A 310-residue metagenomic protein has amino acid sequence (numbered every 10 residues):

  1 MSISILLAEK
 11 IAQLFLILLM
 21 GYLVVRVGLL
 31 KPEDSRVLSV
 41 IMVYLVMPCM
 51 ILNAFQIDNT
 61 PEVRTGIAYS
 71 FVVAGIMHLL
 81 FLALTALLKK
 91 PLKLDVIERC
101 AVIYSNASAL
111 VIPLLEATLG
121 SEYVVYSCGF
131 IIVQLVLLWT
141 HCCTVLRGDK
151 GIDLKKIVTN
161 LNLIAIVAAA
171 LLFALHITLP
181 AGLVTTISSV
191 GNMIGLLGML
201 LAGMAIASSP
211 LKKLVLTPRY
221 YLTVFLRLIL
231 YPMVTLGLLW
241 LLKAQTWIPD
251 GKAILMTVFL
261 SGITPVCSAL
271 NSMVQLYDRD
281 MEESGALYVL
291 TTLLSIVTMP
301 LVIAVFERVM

Functional and structural regions predicted by a protein language model:
M1-M310: Alpha-helical transmembrane segments of multi-pass small-molecule/ion transporters
